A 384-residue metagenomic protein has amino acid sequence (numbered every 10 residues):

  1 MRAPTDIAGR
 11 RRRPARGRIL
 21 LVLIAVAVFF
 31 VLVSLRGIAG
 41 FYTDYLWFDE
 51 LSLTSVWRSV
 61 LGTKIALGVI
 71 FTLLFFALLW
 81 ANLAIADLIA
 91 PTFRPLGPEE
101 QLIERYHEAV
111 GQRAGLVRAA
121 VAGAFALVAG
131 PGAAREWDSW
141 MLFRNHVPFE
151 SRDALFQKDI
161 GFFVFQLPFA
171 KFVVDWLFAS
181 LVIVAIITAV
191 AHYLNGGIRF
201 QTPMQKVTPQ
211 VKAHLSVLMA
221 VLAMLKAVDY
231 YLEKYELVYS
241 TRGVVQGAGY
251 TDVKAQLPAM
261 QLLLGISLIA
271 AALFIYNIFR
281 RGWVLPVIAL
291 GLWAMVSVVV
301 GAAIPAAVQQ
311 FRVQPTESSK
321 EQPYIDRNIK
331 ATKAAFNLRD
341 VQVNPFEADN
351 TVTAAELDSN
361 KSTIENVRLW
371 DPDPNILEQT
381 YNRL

Functional and structural regions predicted by a protein language model:
A3-P14, R18, I24-D49, L53-L384: Soluble extracytoplasmic regions of secretory-pathway and membrane proteins
